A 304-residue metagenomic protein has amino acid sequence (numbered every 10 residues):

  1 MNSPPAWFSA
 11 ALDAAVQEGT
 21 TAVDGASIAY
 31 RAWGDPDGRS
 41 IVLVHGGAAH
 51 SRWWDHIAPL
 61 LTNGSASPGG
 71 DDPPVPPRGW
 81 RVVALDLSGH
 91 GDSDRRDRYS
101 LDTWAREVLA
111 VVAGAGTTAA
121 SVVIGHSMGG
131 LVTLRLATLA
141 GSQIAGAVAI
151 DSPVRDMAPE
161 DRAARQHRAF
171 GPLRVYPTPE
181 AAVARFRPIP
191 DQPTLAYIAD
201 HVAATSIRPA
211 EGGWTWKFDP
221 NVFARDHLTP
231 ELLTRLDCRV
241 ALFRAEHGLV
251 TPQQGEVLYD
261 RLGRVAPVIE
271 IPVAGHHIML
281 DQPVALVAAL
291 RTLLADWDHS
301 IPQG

Functional and structural regions predicted by a protein language model:
M1-T20, R31: An N-terminal hydrophobic leader/cap segment in hydrolases
A26, D72-P73, P77-I124, A288: Active-site loop/oxyanion-hole signature of alpha/beta-hydrolase fold enzymes
A26-D92: Conserved HGGG/HGGXW glycine-rich cap/lid loop of the alpha/beta-hydrolase fold
G125, G129, T133: Gly/Ala-rich beta-loop-alpha elbow adjacent to hydrolase catalytic centers
R135-T138, A145-P177: Flexible "cap/lid" loop of the alpha/beta hydrolase fold
P159, P177-L232: Conserved alpha/beta-hydrolase catalytic His-Asp/Glu region
R208-R261, P267-E270: Conserved serine/cysteine hydrolase catalytic core
A274-P283, V287: Catalytic histidine-centered segment of alpha/beta-hydrolase-like enzymes
